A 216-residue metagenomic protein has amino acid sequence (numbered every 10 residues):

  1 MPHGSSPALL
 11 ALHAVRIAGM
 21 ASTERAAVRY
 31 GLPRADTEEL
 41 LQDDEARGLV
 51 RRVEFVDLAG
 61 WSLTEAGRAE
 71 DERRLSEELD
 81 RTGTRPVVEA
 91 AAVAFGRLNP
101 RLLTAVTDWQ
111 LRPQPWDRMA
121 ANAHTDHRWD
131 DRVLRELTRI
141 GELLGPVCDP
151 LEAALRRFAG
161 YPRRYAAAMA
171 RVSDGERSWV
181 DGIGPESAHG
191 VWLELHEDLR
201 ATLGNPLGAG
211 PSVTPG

Functional and structural regions predicted by a protein language model:
G4-L32: Short amphipathic alpha-helical interface segments
G31-A46: Short amphipathic alpha-helical interaction segments
L40, E70, L98-R101, I140-L143 (+2 more regions): Amphipathic, well-ordered alpha-helical segments in soluble domains
E45-F55: A short, conserved structural fragment
D57-E65: Minor-groove-contacting beta-hairpin "wing" of winged helix-turn-helix DNA-binding domains
E65-A94: Short, amphipathic alpha-helical interaction segments positioned at domain boundaries
T84-S173: Exposed, interaction-prone assembly regions rather than primary DNA-binding/catalytic cores
R163-G216: C-terminal regulatory/effector modules of DNA-binding transcriptional regulators
